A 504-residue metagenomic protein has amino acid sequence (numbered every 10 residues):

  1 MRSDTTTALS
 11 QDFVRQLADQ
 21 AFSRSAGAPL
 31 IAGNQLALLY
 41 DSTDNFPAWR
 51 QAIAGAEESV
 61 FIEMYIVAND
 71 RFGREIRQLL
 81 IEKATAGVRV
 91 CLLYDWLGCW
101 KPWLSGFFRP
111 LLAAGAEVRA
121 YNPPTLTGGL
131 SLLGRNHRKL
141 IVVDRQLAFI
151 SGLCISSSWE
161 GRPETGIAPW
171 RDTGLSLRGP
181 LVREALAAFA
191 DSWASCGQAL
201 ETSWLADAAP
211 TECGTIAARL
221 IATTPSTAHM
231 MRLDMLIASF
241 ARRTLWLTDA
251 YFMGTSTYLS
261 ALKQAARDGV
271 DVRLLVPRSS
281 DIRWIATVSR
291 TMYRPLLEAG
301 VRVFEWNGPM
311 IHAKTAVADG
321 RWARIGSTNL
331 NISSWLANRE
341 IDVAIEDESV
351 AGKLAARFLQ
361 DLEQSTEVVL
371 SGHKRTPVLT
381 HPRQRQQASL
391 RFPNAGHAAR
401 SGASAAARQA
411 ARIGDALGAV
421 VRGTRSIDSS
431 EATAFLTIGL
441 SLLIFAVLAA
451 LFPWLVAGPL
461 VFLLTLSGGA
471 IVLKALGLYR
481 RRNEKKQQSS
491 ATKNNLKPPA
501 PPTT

Functional and structural regions predicted by a protein language model:
M1-L451, F462, L466-V472, A491-T504: Charged, low-complexity intrinsically disordered terminal segments
F452-V456: Membrane-helix interface and helix-disruption motif detector
S467-K485: Membrane-helix interfacial anchor on the cytosolic side
